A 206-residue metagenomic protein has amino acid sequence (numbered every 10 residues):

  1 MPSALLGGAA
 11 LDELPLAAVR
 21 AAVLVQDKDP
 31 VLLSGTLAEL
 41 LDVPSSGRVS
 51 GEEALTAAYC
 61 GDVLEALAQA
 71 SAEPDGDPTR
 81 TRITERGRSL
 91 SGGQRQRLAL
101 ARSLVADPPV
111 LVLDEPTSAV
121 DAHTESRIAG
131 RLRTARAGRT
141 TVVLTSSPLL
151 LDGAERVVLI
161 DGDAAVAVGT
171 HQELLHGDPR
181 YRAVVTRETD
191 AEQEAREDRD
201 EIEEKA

Functional and structural regions predicted by a protein language model:
M1, P30-R82, P109: Conserved "ABC signature" C-loop
P2-A18, D121, S126: ABC ATPase NBD Q-loop/coupling interface
S3, A17, A21-D29, V142: ABC nucleotide-binding domain signature
D42, D114, D121, E125: ABC-family nucleotide-binding domains
G61-L98, R102, L113-P116, V120 (+1 more regions): ABC-fold ATPase nucleotide-binding domain signature/coupling loops
A66-A72, G76, E125, G130 (+1 more regions): C-terminal portion of ABC ATPase nucleotide-binding domains
V105-P109, G138: A short, proline-enriched helix->beta-strand linker immediately N-terminal to the Walker B motif in ABC-type P-loop
G138-S146: Conserved H-loop
